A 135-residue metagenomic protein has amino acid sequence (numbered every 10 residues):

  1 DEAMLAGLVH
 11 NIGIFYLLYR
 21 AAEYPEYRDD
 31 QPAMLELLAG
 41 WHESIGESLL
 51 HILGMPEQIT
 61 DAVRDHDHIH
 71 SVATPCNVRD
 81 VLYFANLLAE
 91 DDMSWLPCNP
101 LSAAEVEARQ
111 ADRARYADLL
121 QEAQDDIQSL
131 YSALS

Functional and structural regions predicted by a protein language model:
D1-S135: Metal-dependent nucleotide-binding catalytic modules
